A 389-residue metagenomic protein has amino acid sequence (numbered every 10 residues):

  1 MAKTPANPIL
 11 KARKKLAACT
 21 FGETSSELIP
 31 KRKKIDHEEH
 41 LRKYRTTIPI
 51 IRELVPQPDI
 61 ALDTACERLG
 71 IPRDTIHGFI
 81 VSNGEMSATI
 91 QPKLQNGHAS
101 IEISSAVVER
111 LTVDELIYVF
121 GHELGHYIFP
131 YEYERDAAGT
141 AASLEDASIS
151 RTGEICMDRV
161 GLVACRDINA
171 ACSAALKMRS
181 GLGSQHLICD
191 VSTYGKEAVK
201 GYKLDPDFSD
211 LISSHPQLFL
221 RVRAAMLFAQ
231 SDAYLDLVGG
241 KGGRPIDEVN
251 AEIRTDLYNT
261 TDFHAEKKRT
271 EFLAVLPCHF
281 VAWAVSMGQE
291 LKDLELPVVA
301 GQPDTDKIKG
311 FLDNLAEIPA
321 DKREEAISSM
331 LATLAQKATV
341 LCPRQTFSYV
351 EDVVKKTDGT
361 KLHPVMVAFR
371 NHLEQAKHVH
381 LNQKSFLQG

Functional and structural regions predicted by a protein language model:
M1-P92, F129, T255-F280, Q289-E290 (+2 more regions): Hydrophobic or amphipathic, alpha-helical segments that drive membrane association/targeting
T24, K34, V81-P92, L162-V249 (+1 more regions): Active-site-proximal gating segments in proteases and membrane effectors
H40, Y44-T46, E53-A61, A65 (+3 more regions): Short helix/loop segments within enzyme catalytic domains that coordinate or immediately flank catalytic cofactors
E53, E102-Y118, S148-R151: Short pre-active-site segment immediately N-terminal to the catalytic Zn-binding motif
D74-T75, F79-E85, T89-A106, T112-V113 (+1 more regions): Glycine- and small hydrophobic-enriched segments that form the cores of compact globular domains
M86, N96-I101, E134-E145: Short, conserved phosphate-binding/catalytic loop or strand-edge motifs used in phosphoryl-/nucleotidyl-transfer
V107-R110, D114-I117, E123-G139: Catalytic Zn2+-binding segment of zinc metalloproteases
S173-K177, L220-L227, V275-S286, S348-K355: Short, hydrophobic/amphipathic alpha-helical patches that form generic packing surfaces within helical domains
